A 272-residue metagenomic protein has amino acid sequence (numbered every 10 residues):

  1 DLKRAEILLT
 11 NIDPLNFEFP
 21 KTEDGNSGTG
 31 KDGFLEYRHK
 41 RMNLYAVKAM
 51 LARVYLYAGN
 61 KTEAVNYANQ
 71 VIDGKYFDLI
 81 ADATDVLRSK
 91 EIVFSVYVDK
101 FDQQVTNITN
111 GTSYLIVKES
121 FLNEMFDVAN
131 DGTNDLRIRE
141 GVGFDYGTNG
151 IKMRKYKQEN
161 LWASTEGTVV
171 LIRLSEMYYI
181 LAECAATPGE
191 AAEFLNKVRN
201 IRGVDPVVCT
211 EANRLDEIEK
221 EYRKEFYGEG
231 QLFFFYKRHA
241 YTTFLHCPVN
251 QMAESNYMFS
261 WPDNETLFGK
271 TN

Functional and structural regions predicted by a protein language model:
D1-L174, T187-E190, T271: Structured, solvent-exposed acidic/aromatic patches
L9, P188, R202, Y222-E225: Leucine-rich amphipathic alpha-helices with coiled-coil/heptad-repeat character
T168, C209-N272: Long, intrinsically disordered, low-complexity segments
E190-V204: Active/binding-pocket-proximal capping segment
